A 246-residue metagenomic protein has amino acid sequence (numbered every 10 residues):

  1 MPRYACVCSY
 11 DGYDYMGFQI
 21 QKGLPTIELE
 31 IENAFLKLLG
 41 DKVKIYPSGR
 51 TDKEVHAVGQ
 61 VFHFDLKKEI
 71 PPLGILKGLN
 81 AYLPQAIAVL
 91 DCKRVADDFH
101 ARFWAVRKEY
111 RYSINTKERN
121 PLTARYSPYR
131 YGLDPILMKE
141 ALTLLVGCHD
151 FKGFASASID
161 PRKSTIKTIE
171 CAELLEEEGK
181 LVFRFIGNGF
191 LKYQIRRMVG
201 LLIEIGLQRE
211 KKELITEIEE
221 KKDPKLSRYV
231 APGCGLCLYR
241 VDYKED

Functional and structural regions predicted by a protein language model:
M1-D246: Structured-RNA-binding interfaces characteristic of tRNA pseudouridine synthases
